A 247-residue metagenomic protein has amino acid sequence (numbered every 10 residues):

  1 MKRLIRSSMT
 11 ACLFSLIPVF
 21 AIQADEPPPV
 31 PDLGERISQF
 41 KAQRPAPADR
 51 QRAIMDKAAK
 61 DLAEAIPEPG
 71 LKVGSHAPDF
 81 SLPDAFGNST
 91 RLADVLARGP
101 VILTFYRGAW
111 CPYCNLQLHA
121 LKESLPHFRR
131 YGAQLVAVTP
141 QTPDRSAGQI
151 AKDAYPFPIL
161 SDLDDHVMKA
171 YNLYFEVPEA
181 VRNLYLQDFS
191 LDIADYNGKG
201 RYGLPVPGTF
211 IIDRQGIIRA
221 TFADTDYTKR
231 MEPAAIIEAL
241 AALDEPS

Functional and structural regions predicted by a protein language model:
K2-F14, F20-H76: N-terminal targeting signals for export/organelle localization
K60-G99: Long amphipathic N-terminal alpha/beta scaffold segment
S75-H76, P100, L204-V206, R230: Short, small/polar residue-rich loop motifs at catalytic or cofactor-binding pockets
L92-L121: Short active-site neighborhood of thiol/selenol oxidoreductases, capturing the structured segment around
L116-E176: Structural microenvironment flanking redox-active thiols in thiol-disulfide oxidoreductases
D162-K229: Thiol/selenol-based redox catalytic cores and closely related redox-interacting motifs
Y227-A242: A short, polar/charged loop-to-alpha-helix boundary motif
